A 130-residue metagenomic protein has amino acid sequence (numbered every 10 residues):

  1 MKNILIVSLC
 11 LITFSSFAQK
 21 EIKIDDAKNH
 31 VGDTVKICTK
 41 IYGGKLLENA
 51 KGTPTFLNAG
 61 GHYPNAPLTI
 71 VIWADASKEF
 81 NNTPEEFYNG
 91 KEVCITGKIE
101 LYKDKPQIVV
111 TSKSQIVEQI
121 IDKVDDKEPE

Functional and structural regions predicted by a protein language model:
M1-L5: Positively charged n-region of N-terminal signal peptides that target proteins for export
T13-S15: N-terminal signal peptide c-region/cleavage motif recognized by signal peptidases
Q19-E130: OB-fold single-stranded nucleic acid-binding module
